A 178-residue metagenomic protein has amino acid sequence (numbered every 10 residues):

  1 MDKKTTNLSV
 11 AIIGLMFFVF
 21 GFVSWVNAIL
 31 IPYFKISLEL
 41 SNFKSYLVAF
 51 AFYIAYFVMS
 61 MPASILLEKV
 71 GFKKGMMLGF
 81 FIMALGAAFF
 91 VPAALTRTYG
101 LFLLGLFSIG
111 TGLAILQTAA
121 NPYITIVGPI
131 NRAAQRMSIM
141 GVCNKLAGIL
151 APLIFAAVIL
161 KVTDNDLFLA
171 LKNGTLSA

Functional and structural regions predicted by a protein language model:
S9-L38, A120-N121, A151, F155: Extracytoplasmic
Y33, S64-I65, K69: Membrane-interface helix termini in secondary transporters
L47-I65: Central cavity-lining transmembrane alpha-helices of secondary-active solute carriers, predominantly the Major
K69-F80: Cytoplasmic membrane-interface "Motif A"-like loop-to-helix N-cap segments of 12-TM Major Facilitator Superfamily
F81-R97: C-terminal ends and interior cores of transmembrane alpha-helices in multi-pass membrane transporters/permeases
Y99-L116: Hydrophobic core of transmembrane alpha-helices in multi-pass small-molecule transporters, especially MFS/SLC-type
L113, R132-T163: Glycine-rich segments within core transmembrane alpha-helices of 12-TM secondary carriers
I115-P129: Intracellular juxtamembrane helix-capping segments at the cytosolic ends of symmetry-related transmembrane helices
